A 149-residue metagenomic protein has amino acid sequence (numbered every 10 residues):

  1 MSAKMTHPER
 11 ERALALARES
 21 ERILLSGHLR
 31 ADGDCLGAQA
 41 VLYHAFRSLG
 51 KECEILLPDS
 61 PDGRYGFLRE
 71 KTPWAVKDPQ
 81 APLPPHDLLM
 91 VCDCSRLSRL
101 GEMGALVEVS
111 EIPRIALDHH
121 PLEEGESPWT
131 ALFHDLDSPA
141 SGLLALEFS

Functional and structural regions predicted by a protein language model:
M1-S149: Replace "Mg2+/Mn2+-dependent" with "divalent metal-dependent
